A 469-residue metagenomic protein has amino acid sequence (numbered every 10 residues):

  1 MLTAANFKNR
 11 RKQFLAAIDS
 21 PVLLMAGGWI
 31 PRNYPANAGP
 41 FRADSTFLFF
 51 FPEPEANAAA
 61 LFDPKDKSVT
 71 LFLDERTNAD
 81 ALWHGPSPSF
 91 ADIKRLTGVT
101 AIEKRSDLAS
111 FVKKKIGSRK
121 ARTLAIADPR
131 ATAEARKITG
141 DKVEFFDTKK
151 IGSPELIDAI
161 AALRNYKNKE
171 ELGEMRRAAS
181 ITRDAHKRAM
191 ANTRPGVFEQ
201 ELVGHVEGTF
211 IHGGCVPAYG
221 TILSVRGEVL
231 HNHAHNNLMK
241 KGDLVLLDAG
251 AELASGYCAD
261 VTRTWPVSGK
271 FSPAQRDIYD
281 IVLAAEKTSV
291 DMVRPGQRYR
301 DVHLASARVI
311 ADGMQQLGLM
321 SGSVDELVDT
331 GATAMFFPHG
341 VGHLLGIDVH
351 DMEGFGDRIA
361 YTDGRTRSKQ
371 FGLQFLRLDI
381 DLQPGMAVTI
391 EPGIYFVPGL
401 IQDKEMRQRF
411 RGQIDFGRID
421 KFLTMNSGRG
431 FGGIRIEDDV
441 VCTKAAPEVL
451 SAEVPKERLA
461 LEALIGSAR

Functional and structural regions predicted by a protein language model:
M1-R469: Active-site neighborhoods and metal-handling regions in enzymes and metal-associated proteins
